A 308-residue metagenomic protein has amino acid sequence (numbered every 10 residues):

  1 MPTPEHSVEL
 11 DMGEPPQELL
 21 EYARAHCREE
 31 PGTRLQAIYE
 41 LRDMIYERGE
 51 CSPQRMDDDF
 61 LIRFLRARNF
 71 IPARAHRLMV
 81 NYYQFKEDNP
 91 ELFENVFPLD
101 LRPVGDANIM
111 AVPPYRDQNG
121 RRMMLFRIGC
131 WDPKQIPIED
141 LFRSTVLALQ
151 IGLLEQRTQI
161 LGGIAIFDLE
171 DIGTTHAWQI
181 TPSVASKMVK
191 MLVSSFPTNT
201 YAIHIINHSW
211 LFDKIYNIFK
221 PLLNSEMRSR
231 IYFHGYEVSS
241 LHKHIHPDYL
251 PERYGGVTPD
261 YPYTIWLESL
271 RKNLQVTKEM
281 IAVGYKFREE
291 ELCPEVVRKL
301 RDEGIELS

Functional and structural regions predicted by a protein language model:
M1-S308: Basic, amphipathic alpha-helical/coil surface patches used to engage anionic, phosphate-bearing ligands and membranes
